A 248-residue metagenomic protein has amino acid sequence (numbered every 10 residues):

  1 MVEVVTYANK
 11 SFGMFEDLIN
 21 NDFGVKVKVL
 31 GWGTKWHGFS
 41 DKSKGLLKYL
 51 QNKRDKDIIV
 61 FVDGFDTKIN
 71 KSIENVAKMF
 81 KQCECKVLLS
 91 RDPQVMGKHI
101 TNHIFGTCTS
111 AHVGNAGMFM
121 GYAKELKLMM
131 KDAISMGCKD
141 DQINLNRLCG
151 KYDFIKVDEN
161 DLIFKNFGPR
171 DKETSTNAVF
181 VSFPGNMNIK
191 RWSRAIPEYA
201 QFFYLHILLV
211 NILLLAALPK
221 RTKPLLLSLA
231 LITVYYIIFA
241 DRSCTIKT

Functional and structural regions predicted by a protein language model:
M1-I58, V210-K247: N-terminal anchoring/stem segment of glycosyltransferases
M14-D17, G45, N75, E125-L128 (+1 more regions): Acidic, Ser/Thr-rich intrinsically disordered and amphipathic helical segments
V27-W36, L89-P93, V157-I163: A generic structural motif
D55-I58, C85, D153: Short coil/turn segments at beta-strand junctions that form active-site/ligand-binding loops
D57-F65: Short beta-strand-to-loop acidic/aromatic patch adjacent to the donor-nucleotide binding site
G64, K71, G121: A conserved hydrophobic position in a structured secondary element of the catalytic/binding core that shapes
T67-C108: Conserved donor-nucleotide/metal-binding helix-loop-beta segment in metal-dependent transferases, i.e., the alpha-helix
A111-I207: Catalytic core and acceptor-binding pocket of nucleotide-sugar-dependent glycosyltransferases
